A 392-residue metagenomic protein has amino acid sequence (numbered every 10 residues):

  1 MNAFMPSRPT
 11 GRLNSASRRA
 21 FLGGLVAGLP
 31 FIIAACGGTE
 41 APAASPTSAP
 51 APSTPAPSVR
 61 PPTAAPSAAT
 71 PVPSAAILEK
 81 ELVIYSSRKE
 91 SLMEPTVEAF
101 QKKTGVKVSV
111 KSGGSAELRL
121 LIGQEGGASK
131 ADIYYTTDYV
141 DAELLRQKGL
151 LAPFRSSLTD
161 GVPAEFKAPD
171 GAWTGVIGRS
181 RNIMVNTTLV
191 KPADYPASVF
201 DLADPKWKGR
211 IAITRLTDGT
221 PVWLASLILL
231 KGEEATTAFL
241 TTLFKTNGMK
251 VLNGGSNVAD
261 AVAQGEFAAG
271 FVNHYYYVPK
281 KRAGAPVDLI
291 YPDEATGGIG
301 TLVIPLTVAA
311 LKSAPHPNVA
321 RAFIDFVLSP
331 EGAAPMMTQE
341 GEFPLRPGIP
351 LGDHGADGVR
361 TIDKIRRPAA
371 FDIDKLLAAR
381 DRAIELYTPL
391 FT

Functional and structural regions predicted by a protein language model:
M1-A35: N-terminal secretory signal peptides
G37-S45: Bacterial lipoprotein signal-peptidase II cleavage site
A68-V83, Q101-K102: Immediate post-signal peptide segment of exported/extracytoplasmic ligand-binding proteins
V83-E94, G113-E117, S129-F267, G297-T301: Extracytoplasmic ligand-binding site segments that recognize negatively charged/polar headgroups
P95-V110: Short alpha-helix C-terminal cap/hinge motif
V140-L144, A268-D288: A ligand-binding cleft/hinge motif common to bilobed small-molecule-binding domains
L306, L311-P368: Mature extracytoplasmic/periplasmic domains
H354-T392: Extracellular/periplasmic bilobal clamshell ligand-binding domains
